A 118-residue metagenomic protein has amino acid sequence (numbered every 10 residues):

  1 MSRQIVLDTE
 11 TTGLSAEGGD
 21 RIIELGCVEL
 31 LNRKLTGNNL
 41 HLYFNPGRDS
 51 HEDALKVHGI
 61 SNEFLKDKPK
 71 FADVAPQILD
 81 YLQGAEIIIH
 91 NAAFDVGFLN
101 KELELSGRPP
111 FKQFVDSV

Functional and structural regions predicted by a protein language model:
M1-Q113: Conserved non-catalytic scaffold segment of RNase H-like nuclease domains
F114-V118: Catalytic subdomain that performs nucleotidyl-dependent activation
